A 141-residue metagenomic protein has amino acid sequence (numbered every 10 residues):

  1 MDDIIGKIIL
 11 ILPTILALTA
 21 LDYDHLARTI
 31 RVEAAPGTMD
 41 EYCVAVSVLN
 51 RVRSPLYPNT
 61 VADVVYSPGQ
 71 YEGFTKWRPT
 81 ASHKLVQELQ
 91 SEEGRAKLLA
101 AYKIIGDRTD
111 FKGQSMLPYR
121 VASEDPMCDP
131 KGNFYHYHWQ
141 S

Functional and structural regions predicted by a protein language model:
M1-L21: Cell-wall glycan-active module
D22-S141: Bacterial extracytoplasmic/cell-wall-associated proteins, especially those involved in peptidoglycan
